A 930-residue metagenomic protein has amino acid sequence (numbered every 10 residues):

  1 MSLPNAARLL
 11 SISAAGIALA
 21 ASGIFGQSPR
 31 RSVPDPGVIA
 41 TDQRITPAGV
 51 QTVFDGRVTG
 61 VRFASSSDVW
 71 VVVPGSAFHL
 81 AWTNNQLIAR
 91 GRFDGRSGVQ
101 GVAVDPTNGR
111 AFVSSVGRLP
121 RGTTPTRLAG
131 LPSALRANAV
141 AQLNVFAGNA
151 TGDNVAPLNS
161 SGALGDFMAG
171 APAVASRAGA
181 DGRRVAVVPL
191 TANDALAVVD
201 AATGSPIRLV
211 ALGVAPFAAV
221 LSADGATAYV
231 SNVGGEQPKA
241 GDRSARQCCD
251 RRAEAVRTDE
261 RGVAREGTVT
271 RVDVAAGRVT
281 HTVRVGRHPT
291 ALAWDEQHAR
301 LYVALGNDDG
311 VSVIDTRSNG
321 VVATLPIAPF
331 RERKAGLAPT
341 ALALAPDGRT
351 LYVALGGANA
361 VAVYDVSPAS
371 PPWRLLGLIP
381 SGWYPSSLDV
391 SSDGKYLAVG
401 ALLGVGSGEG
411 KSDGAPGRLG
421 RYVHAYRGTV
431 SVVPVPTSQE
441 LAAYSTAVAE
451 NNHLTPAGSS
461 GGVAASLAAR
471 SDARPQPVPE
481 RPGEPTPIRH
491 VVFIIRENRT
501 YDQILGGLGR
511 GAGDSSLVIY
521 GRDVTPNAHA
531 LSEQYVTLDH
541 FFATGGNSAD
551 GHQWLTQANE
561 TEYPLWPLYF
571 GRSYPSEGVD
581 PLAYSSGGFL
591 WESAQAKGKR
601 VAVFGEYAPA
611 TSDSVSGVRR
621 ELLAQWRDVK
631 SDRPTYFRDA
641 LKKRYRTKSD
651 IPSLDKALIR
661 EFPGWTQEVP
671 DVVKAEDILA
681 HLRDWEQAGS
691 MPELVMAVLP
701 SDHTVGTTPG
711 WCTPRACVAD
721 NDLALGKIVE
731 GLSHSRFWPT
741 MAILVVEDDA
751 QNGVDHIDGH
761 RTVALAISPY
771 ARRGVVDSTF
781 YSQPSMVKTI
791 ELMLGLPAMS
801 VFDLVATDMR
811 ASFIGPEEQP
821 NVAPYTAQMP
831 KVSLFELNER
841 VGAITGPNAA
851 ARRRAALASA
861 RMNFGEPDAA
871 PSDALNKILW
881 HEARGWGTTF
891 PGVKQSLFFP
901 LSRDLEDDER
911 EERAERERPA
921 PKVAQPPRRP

Functional and structural regions predicted by a protein language model:
M1-S13: Bacterial N-terminal signal peptides that target proteins for export
S2-N5, P34, A443, D677 (+1 more regions): Exposed alpha-helical structural elements
S11-S22: Bacterial N-terminal signal peptides
I12, I45, V423, S548 (+1 more regions): A generic structural signal for short, non-catalytic loop/turn and secondary-structure boundary residues
G23-Q476: Predominantly soluble domains enriched in secretory-pathway, periplasmic, or organellar proteins
A447-P930: N-terminal pro-sequences and low-complexity stem/linker regions of secreted or lumenal proteins
